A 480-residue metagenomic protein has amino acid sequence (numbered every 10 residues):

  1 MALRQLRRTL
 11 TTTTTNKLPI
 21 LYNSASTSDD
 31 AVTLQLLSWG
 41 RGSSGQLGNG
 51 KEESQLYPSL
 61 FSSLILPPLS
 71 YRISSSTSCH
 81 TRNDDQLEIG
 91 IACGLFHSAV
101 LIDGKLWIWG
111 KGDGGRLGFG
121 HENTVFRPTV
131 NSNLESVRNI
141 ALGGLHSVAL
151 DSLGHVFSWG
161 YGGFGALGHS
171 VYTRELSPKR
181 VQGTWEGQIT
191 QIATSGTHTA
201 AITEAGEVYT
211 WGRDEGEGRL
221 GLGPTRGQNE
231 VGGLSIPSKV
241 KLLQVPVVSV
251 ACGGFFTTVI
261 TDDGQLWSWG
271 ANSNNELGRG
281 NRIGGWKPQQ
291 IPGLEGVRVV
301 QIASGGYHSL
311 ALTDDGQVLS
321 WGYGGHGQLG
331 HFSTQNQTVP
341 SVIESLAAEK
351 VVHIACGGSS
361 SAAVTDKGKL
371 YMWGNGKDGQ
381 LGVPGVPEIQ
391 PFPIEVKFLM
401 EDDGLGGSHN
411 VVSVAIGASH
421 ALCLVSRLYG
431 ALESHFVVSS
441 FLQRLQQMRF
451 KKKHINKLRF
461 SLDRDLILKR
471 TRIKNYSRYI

Functional and structural regions predicted by a protein language model:
M1-D30: N-terminal mitochondrial targeting presequence
Y22, S26, L37-L56, L69-Y71 (+10 more regions): Short glycine/serine- and acidic-residue-enriched loop/turn motifs that recur at repeat junctions
S38, H97-V100, I108, H146-A149 (+10 more regions): Conserved core positions of repeat-based scaffolds
S54, L87, G94-L95, T124 (+17 more regions): Beta-rich catalytic cores
P67-S76, T81-D85, N139, T184 (+6 more regions): Short glycine-/Asp-/Thr-/Trp-enriched loop segments that recur within the blades of beta-propeller repeat domains
E135-S136, I140-R279, G284-P292, I302: Solenoidal tandem-repeat scaffolds enriched in leucines and small polar residues
L234-F256, I260-K369, W373, L381: Eukaryotic tandem repeat interaction scaffolds
T338-V352, P384-A415: Conserved blade-ending motifs and adjacent loop-strand segments that build the rim/top face of beta-propeller domains
